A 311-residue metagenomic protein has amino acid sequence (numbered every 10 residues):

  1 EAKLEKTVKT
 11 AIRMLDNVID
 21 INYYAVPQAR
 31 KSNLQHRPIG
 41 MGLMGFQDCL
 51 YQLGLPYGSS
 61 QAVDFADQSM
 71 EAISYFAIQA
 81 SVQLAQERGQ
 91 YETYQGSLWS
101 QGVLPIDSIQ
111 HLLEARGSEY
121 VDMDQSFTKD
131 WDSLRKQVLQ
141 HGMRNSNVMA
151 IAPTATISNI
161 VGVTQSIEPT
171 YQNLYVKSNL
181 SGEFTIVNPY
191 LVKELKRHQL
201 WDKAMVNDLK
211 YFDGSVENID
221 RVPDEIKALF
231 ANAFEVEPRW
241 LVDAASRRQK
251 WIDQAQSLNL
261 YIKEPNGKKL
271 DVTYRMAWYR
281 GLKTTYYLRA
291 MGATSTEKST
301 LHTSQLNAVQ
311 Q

Functional and structural regions predicted by a protein language model:
E1, Q28-S32, S60-M70, Q172-G182 (+1 more regions): Short beta-alpha connecting loops at secondary-structure transitions that line or flank enzyme active sites
E1-V8, Q47-L50: Alpha-helical support elements that line or immediately flank enzyme active sites and cofactor-binding pockets
E5-V8, I12-N22, D124-T128, Q137-Q311: Catalytic alpha/beta core of large soluble enzyme barrels
T7-R30, L34, P56-T154, D224-E225 (+2 more regions): Internal maturation/activation junctions in enzymes
R37-Q52, Q68-E71, T156-N159: Contiguous, well-ordered alpha-helical segments that form the cores/surfaces of helical PPI scaffolds
P38-G45, S74-F76, V103-L113, G162 (+2 more regions): Short glycine/threonine-rich loop-to-helix capping motif typified by GTGT followed within a few residues by an Asp-Pro
G45-C49, A80, Y190-E194: A general alpha-helix detector
Y51-L53, F65, V82, E92 (+3 more regions): Amphipathic, positively biased hydrophobic alpha-helical segments used for protein targeting and membrane insertion
